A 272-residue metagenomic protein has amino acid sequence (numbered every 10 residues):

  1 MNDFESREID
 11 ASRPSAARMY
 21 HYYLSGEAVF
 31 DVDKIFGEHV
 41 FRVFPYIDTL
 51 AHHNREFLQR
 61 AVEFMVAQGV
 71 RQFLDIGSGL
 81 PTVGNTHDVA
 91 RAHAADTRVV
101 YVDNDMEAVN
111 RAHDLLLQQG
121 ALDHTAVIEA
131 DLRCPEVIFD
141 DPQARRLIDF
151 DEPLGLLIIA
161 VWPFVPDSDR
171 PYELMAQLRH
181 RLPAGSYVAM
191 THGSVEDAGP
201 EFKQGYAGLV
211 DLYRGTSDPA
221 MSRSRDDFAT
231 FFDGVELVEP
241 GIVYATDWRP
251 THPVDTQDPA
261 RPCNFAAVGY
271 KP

Functional and structural regions predicted by a protein language model:
M1-A130, C134-I148, C263: Rossmann-like AdoMet
L132-R133, P142-Y172, L178: A short SAM/SAH-binding and catalytic strip from SAM-dependent methyltransferases
L154-I158, L174, R181-G193: Conserved beta-strand signature within the Rossmann-like core of class I S-adenosyl-L-methionine
W162-F164, G193-D197: Short "lid" loop at the C-terminus of a central beta-strand within the Rossmann-like core of SAM-dependent
Q177-R179, F232: Class I S-adenosylmethionine-dependent transferase superfamily signal
F202-S224: Conserved Class I S-adenosyl-L-methionine
S217-I242: Short alpha-helix
G241-V243, D247-P272: Core SAM-dependent methyltransferase catalytic element
